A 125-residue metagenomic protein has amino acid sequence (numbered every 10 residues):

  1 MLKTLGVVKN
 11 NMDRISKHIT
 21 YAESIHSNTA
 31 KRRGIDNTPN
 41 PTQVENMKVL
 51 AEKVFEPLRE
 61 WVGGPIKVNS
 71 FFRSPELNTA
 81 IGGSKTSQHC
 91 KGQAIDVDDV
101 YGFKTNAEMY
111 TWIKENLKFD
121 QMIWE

Functional and structural regions predicted by a protein language model:
M1-R59: Extracytoplasmic cell-surface/polysaccharide-interacting catalytic and binding patches
L50-V54, G64, L77, Q93 (+2 more regions): Amphipathic alpha-helical interface surfaces
K53-I81: Extended, low-complexity, intrinsically disordered C-terminal regulatory tails of eukaryotic serine/threonine kinases
K67-N69, A94-D98: Structural recognition of the beta-strand scaffold that forms the well-ordered cores of secreted hydrolase catalytic
A80-G83, L117-F119: Short acidic (Asp/Glu) patches
I81-D96: Active-site microenvironments of hydrolase-like enzyme catalytic domains
K91, D99-E125: Catalytic cores and adjacent binding grooves of peptidoglycan-active enzymes
